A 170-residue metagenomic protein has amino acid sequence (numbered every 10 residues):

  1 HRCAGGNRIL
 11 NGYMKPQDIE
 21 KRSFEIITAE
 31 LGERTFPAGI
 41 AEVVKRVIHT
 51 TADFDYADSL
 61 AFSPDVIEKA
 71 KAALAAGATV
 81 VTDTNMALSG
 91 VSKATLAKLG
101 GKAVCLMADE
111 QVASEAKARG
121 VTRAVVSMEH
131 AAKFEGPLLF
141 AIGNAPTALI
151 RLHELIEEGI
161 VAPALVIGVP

Functional and structural regions predicted by a protein language model:
N11-A38: Charged, compositionally biased N-terminal leader segments and the immediate start of the first structured element
T35-H49: N-terminal glycine-rich anion-binding loops that anchor highly charged ligand groups
T50-D58, A113-S114: Short, basic, glycine/proline-bearing loop/turn elements
D58-A73: A short, well-structured juxtamembrane/interface segment
V80-T82, V166-I167: Short hydrophobic beta-strand that contains or immediately precedes a catalytic carboxylate
L96-E135: Long, charge-dense
T122-P170: Long, charge-patterned amphipathic alpha-helical coiled-coil/hairpin "stalk" segments used as oligomerization
